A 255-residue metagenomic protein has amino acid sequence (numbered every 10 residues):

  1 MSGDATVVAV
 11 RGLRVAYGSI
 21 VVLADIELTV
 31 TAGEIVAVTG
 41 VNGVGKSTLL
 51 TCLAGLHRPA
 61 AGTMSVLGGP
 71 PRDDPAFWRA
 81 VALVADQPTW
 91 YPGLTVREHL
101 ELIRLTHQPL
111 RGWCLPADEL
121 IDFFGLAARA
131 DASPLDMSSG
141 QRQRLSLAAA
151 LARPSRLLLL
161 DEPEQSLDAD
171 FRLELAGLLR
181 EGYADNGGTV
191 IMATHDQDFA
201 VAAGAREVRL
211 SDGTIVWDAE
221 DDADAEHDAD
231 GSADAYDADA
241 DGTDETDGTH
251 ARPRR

Functional and structural regions predicted by a protein language model:
V8, L23-D25: Conserved structural motif at the start of ABC-family nucleotide-binding domains
T39-V41: The feature captures the beta-strand-to-loop junction immediately N-terminal to the Walker
A54: Helix-to-loop junction immediately C-terminal to a conserved catalytic motif
G62-F77: Conserved ABC transporter NBD signature motif
E101, L105, G112-R129: Conserved ABC ATPase "signature" region
S133-M137: Conserved ABC ATPase signature
L158-E162: Catalytic Walker B motif of ABC-type/P-loop ATPase nucleotide-binding domains
